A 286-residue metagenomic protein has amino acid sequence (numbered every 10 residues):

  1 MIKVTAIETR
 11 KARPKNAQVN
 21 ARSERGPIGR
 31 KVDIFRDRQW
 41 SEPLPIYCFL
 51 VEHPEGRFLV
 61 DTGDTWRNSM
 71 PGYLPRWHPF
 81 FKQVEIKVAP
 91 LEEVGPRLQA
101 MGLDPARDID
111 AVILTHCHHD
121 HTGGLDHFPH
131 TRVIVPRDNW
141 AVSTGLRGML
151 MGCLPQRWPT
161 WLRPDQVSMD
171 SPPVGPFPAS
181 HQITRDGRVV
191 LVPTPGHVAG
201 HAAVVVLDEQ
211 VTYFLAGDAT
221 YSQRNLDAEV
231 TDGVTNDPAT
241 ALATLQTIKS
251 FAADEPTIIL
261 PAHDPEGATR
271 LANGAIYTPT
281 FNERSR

Functional and structural regions predicted by a protein language model:
M1-P96, V211-G217, A253: Metallo-beta-lactamase
T5-I7, F58, I113, I134 (+3 more regions): Hydrophobic/aromatic beta-strand patches that form the interior of the parallel beta-sheet core in alpha/beta enzyme
T62-D64, L114-C117, D138, A262-P265: Short, well-ordered beta-to-alpha junction loops that form the rim of enzyme active sites and present histidine/acidic
T65-W66, R76, Q156, D170-P172 (+2 more regions): Metallo-beta-lactamase
Y73-V135: Active-site metal-binding motif and surrounding structural segment of the metallo-beta-lactamase
V84-D108, R137-P193, A239-P256: Metallo-beta-lactamase
A111-H119, A268-R286: Short, electropositive alpha-helical surface patch
L125-R132, D138, A275-R286: Short, low-complexity, polybasic intrinsically disordered segments
